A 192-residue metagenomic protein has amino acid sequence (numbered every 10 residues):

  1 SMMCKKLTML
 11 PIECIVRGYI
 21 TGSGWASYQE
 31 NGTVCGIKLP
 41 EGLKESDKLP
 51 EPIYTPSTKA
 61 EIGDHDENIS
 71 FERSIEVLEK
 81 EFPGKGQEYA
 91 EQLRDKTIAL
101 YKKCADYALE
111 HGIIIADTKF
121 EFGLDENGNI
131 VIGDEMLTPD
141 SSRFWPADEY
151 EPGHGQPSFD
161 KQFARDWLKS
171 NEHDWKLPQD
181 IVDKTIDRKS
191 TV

Functional and structural regions predicted by a protein language model:
S1-P50: Conserved ATP-binding subdomain of kinase catalytic cores across diverse folds
V16, H111-G128: Active-site acidic catalytic loop and adjacent metal/ATP-binding pocket of ATP-dependent phosphoryl transfer enzymes
E45-K85, F163, W167-Q179: Residues forming anionic-ligand binding surfaces in small-molecule and nucleic-acid pockets of primarily soluble enzymes
P50-D64, Y101-I114, M136-S141: Phosphate-binding core of ATP-grasp and ATP-grasp-like enzymes
K80-A116: A long amphipathic alpha-helix within ATP-dependent nucleotide-binding catalytic cores
E121-Q162: Catalytic activation segment of kinase domains across protein kinase-like and atypical kinase folds
Q179-R188: C-terminal accessory extensions/subdomains outside the catalytic/core fold
T191: Conserved small/polar residues in nucleotide/adenosyl-binding loops
